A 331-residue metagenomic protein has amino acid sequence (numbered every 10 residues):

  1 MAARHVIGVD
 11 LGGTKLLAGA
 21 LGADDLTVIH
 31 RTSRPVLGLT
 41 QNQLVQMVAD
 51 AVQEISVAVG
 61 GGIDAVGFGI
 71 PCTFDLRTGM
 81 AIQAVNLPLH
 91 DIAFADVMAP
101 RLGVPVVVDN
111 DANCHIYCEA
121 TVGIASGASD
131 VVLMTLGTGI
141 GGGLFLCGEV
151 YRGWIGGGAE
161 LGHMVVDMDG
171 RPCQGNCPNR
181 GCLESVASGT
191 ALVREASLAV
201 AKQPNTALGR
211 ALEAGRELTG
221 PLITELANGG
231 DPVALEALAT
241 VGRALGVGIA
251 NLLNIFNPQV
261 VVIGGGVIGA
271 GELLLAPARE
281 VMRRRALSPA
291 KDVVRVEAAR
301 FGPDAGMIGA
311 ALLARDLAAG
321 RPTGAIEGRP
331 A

Functional and structural regions predicted by a protein language model:
M1-A65, D75-T78, D96-V106, A120-A128 (+3 more regions): ATP-binding/phosphotransfer module of carbohydrate and carboxylate kinases, centering on a glycine-rich
D10, G67-P71, D109, L133-G139 (+2 more regions): Short beta-strand segments
G79-H90: A charged helix-plus-loop insertion that forms the helical arch/lid used to bind and gate nucleic-acid substrates
V108-N110, I116: Short loop/edge segments at beta-strand edges and connector loops that shape dinucleotide/nucleotide cofactor-binding
H115-T121, G142-L144, H163-V165: Adenylate-forming
G153-W154: A short alpha->loop->secondary-structure connector
G157-G162: Structural signature of FAD isoalloxazine-binding scaffolds in flavoprotein oxidoreductases
